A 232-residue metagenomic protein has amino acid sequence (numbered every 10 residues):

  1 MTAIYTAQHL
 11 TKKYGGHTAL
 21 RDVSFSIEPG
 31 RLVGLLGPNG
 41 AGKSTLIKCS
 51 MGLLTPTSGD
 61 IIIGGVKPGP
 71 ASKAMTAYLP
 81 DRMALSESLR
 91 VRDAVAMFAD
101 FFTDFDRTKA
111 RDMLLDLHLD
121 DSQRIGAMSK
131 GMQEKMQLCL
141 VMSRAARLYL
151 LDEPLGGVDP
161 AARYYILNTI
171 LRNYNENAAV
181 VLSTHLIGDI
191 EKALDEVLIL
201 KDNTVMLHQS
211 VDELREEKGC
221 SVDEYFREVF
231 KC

Functional and structural regions predicted by a protein language model:
V33-P38: The feature captures the beta-strand-to-loop junction immediately N-terminal to the Walker
M51: Helix-to-loop junction immediately C-terminal to a conserved catalytic motif
G59-S72: Conserved ABC transporter NBD signature motif
D81-Q137: ABC-family P-loop ATPase nucleotide-binding domains
Y149-E153: Catalytic Walker B motif of ABC-type/P-loop ATPase nucleotide-binding domains
H208-Q209: ABC ATPase "signature
